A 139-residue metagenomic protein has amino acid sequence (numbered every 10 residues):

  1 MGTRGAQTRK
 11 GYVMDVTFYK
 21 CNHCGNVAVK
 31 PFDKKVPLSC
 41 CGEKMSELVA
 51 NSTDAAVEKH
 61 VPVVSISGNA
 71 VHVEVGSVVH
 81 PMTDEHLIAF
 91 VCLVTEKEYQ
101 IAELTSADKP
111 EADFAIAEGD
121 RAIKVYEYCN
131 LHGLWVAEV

Functional and structural regions predicted by a protein language model:
G2-V13: Short, Lys/Arg-enriched N-terminal segments with co-localized hydrophobic residues within the first ~10-30 amino acids
F18, P37, Y126: Residues immediately within or flanking Cys/His clusters that coordinate Zn2+ in small zinc-binding modules
C21-C24, C40: Short cysteine-rich clusters marking metal-coordination/redox-active sites
K30-K34, L48-N51, A137-E138: Short Cys/His-rich "knuckle" micro-motifs
K34-K44: Cysteine-rich micro-motifs
E74-V75, E111-E118: Exposed aromatic-hydrophobic patches
V75-T83: Short amphipathic, basic-aromatic surface patches that mediate peripheral association with negatively charged
N130-A137: Short acidic/polar inter-strand loop motif in beta-rich domains
